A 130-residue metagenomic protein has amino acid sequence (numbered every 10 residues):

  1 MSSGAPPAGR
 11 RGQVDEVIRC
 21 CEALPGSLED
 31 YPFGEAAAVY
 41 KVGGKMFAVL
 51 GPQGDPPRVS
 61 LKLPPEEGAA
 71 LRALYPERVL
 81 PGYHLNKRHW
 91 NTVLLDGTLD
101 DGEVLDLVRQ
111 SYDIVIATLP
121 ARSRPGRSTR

Functional and structural regions predicted by a protein language model:
M1-R130: Charge-dense, helix-prone N-terminal extensions
